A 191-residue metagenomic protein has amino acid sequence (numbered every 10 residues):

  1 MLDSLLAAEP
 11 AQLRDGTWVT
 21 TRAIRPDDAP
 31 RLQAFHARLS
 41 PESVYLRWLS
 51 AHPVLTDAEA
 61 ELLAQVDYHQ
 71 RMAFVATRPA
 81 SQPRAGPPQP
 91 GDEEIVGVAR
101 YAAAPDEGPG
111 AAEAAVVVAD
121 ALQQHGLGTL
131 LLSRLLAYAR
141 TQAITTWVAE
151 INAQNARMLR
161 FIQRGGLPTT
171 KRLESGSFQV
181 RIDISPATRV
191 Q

Functional and structural regions predicted by a protein language model:
M1-Q191: Long, contiguous binding/interaction regions
